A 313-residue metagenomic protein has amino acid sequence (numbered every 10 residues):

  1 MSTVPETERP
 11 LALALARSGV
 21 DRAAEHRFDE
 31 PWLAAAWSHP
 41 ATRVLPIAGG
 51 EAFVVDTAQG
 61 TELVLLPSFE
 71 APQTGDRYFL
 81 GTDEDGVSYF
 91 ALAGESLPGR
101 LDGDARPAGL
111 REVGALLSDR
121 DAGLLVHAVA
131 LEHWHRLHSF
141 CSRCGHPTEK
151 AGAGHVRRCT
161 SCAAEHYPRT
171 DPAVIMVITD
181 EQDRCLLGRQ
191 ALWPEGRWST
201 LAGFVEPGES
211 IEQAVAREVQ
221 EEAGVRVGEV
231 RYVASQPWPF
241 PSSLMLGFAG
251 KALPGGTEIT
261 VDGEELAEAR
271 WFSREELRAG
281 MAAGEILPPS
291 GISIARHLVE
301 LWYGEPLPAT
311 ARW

Functional and structural regions predicted by a protein language model:
M1-H138, E149, W193-W198, G263-W313: Nudix hydrolase/Nudix homology domain
D76, S88, H155-R157, P172-V174 (+1 more regions): Short beta-strand micro-motifs in enzyme catalytic cores
F79, F140, I175-V177, L187 (+2 more regions): Conserved hydrophobic/aromatic beta-strand scaffold that supports enzyme active sites
H127-T179: Cys/His-rich short segments
R157-S199, F204, R226-V227, G250-A252: N-terminal strand-loop-strand
S199-V233, F248, P254-G256: The catalytic Nudix box helix
V227, V233-S235, S243-G247, L266-A267 (+2 more regions): Active-site lining segments that contact anionic ligands and/or coordinate catalytic metals
Q236-T260: Active-site-adjacent beta-strand/loop module that shapes the phosphate/pyrophosphate-binding cleft
